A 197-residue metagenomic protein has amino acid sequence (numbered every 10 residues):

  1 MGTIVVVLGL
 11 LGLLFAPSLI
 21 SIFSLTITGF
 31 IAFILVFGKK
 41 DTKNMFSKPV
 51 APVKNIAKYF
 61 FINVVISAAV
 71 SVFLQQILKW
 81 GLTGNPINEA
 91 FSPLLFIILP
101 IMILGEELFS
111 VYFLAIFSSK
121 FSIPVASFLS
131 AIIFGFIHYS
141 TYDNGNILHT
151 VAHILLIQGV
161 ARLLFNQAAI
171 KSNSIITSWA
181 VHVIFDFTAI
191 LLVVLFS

Functional and structural regions predicted by a protein language model:
M1-L11, Y59-S67, L129-I133: Alpha-helical transmembrane segments
M1-M45, V72, Q76-G81, F187-S197: N-terminal, membrane-interfacial amphipathic/helix-forming hydrophobic leader that caps and precedes the first
F15, D41-L108, A115, S119-K120: Juxtamembrane helix-loop-helix connectors linking adjacent transmembrane helices in multi-pass membrane enzymes
S21-T26, T83-F91, F134: Short low-complexity stretches enriched in small and charged residues
F30, K43, I56-A57, F109 (+2 more regions): Generic intrinsically disordered, low-complexity segments enriched for polar/acidic and small residues
S92-S197: Transmembrane helix-loop-helix hairpins at the membrane interface of multi-pass integral membrane proteins
